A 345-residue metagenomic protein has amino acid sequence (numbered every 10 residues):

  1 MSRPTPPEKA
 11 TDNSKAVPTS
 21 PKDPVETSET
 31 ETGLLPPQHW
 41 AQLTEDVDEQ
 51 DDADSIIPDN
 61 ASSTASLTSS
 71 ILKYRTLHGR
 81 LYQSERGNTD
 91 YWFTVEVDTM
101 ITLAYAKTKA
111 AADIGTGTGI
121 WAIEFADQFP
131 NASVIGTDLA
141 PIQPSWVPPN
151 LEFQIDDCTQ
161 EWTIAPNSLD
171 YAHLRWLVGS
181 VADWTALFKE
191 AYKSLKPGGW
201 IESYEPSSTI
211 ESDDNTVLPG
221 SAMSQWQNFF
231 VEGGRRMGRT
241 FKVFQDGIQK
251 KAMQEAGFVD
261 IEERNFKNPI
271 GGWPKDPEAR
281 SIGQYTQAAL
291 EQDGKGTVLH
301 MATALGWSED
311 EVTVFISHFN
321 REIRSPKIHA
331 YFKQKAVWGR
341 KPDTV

Functional and structural regions predicted by a protein language model:
S2-V95: N-terminal auxiliary segments of SAM/dcSAM-dependent transferases
P6-K9, A256-V345: C-terminal lobe and adjacent flexible extensions of AdoMet/dcAdoMet transferase-like proteins
L81-Y82, G87-T89, T116-G119, L139-I142 (+7 more regions): Conserved beta-strand elements of beta-rich interaction domains across eukaryotes, especially beta-propellers
Y105-N167, Y171, A186-K189: Class I SAM-dependent methyltransferase SAM/SAH-binding core
S168-W176, E202: Short SAM/SAH-binding signature in class I
G179, W200-Q292: Conserved catalytic/acceptor-binding region of the Class I
V181-D183: Short N-terminal helix/helix-N-cap motif within the alpha/beta-hydrolase-1
T185-W200: A short glycine-rich, Lys/Arg-flanked "PGG" loop and its adjoining helix->strand segment in the class I
